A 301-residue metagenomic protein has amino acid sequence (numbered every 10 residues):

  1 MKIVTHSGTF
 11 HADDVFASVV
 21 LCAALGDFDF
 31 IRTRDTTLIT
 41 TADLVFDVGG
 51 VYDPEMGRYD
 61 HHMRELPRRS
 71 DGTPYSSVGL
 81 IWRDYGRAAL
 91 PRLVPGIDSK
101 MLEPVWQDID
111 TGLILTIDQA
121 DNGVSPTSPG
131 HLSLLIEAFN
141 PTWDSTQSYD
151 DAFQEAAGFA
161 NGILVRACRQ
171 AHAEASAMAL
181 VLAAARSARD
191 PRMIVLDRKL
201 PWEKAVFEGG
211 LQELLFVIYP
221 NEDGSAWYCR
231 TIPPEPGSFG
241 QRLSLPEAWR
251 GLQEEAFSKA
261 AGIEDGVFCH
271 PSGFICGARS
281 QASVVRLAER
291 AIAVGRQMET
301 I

Functional and structural regions predicted by a protein language model:
M1-S70: An N-terminal structural lobe/cap that precedes and organizes the functional/catalytic core across diverse proteins
T5, F30, E65, I97 (+3 more regions): Generic preference for well-ordered secondary structure
D13, I81, C229: Residue-level signal for inorganic ion chemistry
S18, T41, G57, L66-T73 (+2 more regions): C-terminal accessory domains and tails appended to enzymatic cores
A24-F28, G86-V94, D144-S145, G237: Short helix-capping/linker segments at secondary-structure and domain boundaries
F46-H131: A basic- and aromatic-enriched beta-loop-alpha substructure that forms the phosphate/nucleotide- and DNA/RNA-contacting
